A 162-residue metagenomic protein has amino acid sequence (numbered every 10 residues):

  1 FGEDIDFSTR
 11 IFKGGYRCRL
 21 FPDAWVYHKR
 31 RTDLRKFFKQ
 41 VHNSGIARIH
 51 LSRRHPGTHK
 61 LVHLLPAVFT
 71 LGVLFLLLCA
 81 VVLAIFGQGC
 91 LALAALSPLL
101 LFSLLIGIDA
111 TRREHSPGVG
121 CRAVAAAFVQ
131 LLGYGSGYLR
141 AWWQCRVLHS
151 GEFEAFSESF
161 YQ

Functional and structural regions predicted by a protein language model:
F1-E3, H63, A127: Hydrophobic transmembrane-helix microenvironments that flank and shape a buried ionizable site
G2-H59: Catalytic donor/gating beta->alpha subdomain of glycosyltransferases that bind UDP-sugars
D6, K13, H28, G87-A95 (+1 more regions): Soluble, non-transmembrane catalytic domains of enzymes that act on hydrophobic metabolites at membranes
L61-F69: Select subsegments of transmembrane alpha-helices in polytopic membrane proteins, especially boundary-proximal
F69-V147: Membrane-embedded multi-pass helical conduit in multi-pass membrane proteins, especially envelope-biosynthetic
C145-Q162: Short linear elements at protein peripheries
